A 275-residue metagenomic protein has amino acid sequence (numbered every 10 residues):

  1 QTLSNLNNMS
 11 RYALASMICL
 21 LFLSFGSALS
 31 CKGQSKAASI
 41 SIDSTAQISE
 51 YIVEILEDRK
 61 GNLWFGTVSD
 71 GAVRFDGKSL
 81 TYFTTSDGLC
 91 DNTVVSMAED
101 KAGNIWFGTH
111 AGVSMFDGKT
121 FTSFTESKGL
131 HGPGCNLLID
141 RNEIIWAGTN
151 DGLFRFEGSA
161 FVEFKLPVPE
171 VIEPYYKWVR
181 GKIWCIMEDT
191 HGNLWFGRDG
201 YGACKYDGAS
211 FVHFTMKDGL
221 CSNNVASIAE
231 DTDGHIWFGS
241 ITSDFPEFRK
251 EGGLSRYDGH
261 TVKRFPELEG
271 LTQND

Functional and structural regions predicted by a protein language model:
Q1-D275: Carboxylate-rich, polar loop motifs that coordinate divalent cations or form catalytic acidic clusters
